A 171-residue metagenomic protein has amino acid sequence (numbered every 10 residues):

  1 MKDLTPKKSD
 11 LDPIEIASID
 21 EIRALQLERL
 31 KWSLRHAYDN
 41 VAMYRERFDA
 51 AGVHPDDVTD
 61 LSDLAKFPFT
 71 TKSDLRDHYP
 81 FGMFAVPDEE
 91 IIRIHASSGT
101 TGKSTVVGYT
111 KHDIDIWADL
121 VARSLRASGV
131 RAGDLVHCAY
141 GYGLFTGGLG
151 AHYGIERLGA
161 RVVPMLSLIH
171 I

Functional and structural regions predicted by a protein language model:
M1-A96, T101-D119, R123-A127, A132: Nucleotide 5′-phosphate-binding alpha/beta core
S97, I169-I171: Conserved small/polar residues in nucleotide/adenosyl-binding loops
K111-S124, L135-I169: AMP-binding/adenylate-forming
